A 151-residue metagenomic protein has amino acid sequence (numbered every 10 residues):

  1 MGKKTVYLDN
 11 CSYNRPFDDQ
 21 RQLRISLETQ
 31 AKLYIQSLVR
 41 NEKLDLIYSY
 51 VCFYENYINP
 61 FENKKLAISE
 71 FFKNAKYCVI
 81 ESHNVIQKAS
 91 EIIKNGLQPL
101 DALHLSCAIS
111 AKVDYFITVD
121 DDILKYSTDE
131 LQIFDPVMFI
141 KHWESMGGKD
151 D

Functional and structural regions predicted by a protein language model:
M1-T5, D19-T29, I109-D151: Acidic, PIN/NYN-like endoribonuclease modules and their adjacent C-terminal/linker elements
K4, N14-P16, L44, A67-N74 (+2 more regions): HAD-like aspartate-dependent phosphatase fold
Y7-P60: PIN/NYN-family metal-dependent endoribonuclease catalytic core
S12, K43-C52, I58-P60, K64-F71 (+2 more regions): Anionic, Ser/Thr-rich low-complexity intrinsically disordered regions
K32-S37, I68-S69, L105: Short amphipathic alpha-helical segments and helix-helix/interface helices
I35, K76-Y77: Extended, non-catalytic scaffold segments that flank or surround catalytic motifs
Y77-Y115, D121, K125: Active-site neighborhoods of divalent-metal-dependent phosphate/nucleic-acid chemistry enzymes
